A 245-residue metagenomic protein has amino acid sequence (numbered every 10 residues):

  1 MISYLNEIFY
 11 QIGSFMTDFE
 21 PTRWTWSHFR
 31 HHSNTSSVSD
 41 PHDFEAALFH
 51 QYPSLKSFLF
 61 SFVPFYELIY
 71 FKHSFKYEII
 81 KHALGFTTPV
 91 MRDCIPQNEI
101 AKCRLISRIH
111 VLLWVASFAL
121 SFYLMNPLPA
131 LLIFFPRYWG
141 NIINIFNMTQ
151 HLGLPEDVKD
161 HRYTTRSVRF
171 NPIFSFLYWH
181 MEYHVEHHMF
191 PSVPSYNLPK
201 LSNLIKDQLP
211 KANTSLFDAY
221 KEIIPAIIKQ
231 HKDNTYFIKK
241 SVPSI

Functional and structural regions predicted by a protein language model:
M1, F122, S167-R169: Helix-boundary and loop/linker segments of multi-pass membrane transporters
Y4-I133, S195-I245: Non-catalytic, topology-defining segments of multipass membrane proteins
I8-T22, P136-G140, R169-H180: Membrane-embedded alpha-helical segments that form the functional core of polytopic membrane enzymes, especially those
E20, I69-K76, L132-K159: Transmembrane alpha-helical segments that form the membrane-embedded catalytic/substrate-channel core of multi-pass
W24-S36, F146-G153, L177-V193: Histidine-centered catalytic micro-motifs
H42, R166, H188: Flexible, active-site-adjacent loop/turn segments at secondary-structure boundaries
L128-L131, V158-V168, P172: Short, motif-level signal for alpha-helix interfacial/capping segments enriched in acidic residues and aromatics/proline
V158, P194-S195: Active-site-flanking alpha-helical
